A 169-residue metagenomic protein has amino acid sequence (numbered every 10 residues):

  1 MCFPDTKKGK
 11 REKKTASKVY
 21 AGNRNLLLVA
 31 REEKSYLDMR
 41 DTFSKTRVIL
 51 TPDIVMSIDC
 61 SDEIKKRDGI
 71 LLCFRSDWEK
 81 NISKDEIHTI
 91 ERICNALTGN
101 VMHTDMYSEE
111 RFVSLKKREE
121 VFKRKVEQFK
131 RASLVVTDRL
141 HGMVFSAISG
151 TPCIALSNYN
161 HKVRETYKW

Functional and structural regions predicted by a protein language model:
M1-W169: Active-site anion-handling motifs in enzyme catalytic cores
